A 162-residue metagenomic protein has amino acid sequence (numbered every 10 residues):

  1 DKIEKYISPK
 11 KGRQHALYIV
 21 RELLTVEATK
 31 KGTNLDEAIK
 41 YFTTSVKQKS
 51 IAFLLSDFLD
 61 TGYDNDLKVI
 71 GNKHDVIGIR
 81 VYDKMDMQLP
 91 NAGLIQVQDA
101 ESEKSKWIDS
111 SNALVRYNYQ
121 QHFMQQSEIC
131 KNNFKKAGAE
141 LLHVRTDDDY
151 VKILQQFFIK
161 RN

Functional and structural regions predicted by a protein language model:
D1-K11, A52-F53: Von Willebrand factor
I3, E22, A113-L114: General secondary-structure edge motif
Y6-K11, T33, E37, H122 (+1 more regions): Active-site-proximal or metal-binding-adjacent scaffold patches in catalytic folds
K10, T25, T29, Y117 (+1 more regions): Charge-dense, low-complexity intrinsically disordered segments
G12-R13, N34, S111-V115: General structural signal for secondary-structure boundaries
H15-S50, D60-Y63, D83: Von Willebrand factor
D36, A52-S56, A139: Domain-scale detector for complete catalytic domains at protein termini or as standalone homologs
Y41-Q48, G62-N162: Von Willebrand factor type A / integrin I
